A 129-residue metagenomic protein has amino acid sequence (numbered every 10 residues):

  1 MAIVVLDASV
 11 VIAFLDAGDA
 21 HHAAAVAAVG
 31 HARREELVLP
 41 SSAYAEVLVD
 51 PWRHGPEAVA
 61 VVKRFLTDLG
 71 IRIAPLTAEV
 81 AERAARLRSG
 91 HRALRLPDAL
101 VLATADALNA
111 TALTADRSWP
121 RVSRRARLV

Functional and structural regions predicted by a protein language model:
M1-I3, D68, R72, L102-V129: Acidic, PIN/NYN-like endoribonuclease modules and their adjacent C-terminal/linker elements
M1-L39, P51-R64, R117: Short, well-structured N-terminal submotif of metal-dependent ribonuclease cores
V10, A43, V80, L100-V101 (+1 more regions): Alpha-helix capping/helix-boundary segments
A17, T67-G90: Acidic catalytic patch
